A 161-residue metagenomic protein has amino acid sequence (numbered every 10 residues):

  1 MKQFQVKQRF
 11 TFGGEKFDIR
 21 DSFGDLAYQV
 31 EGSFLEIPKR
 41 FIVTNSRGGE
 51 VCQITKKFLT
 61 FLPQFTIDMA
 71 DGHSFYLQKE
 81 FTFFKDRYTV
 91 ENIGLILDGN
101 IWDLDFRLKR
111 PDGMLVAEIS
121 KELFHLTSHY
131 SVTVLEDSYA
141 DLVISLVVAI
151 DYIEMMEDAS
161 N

Functional and structural regions predicted by a protein language model:
M1-N161: Intrinsically disordered, low-complexity proline/glycine-rich segments
